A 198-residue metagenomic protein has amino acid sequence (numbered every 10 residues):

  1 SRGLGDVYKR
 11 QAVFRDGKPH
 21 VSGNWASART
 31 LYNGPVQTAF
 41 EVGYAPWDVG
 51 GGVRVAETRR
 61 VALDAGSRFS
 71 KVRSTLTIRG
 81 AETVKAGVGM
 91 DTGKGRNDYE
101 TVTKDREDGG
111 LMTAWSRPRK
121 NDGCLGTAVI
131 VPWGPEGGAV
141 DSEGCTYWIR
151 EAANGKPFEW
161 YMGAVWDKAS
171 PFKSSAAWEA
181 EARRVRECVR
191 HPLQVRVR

Functional and structural regions predicted by a protein language model:
G3-Y8: Short, small-residue-biased leader/transition segments that mark boundaries at the very start of proteins
K9-V53: A glycine-rich, hydrophobic loop/mini-helix early in the fold
N24-S27, A56-R60, E143-W148: Short structured motifs
R29-V36, A65-S67, T77-K85, R119-D122 (+1 more regions): A short, structured loop/turn motif at beta-sheet edges
A39-V84: Acidic, contiguous internal or C-terminal segments within carbohydrate-active enzymes that form a structured patch used
G43-A45, T77-R79, D91-G93, G163-D167: Solvent-exposed residues in well-ordered beta-strands and their adjoining turns, especially edge/terminal strands
A81-E143: Polysaccharide-binding surfaces and accessory modules of carbohydrate-active proteins
T127-R198: Beta-strand-rich recognition/accessory modules
